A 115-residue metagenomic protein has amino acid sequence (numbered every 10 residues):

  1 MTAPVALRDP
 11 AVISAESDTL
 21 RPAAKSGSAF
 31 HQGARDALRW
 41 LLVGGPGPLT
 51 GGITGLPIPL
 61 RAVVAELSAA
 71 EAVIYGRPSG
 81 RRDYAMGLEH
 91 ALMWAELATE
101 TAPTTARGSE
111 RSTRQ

Functional and structural regions predicted by a protein language model:
M1-A6, T113-Q115: Eukaryotic intrinsically disordered, low-complexity tracts enriched in Ser/Pro/Thr/Gly and charged residues that serve
A3, P10, S28, L60 (+3 more regions): Amphipathic alpha-helical coiled-coil segments with heptad-repeat character
A3-D18, L56-A70: Short amphipathic alpha-helical heptad-repeat segments
I13, S17-L20, H31, R35-L38 (+3 more regions): Generic L/I/V-rich hydrophobic alpha-helical segments across diverse proteins
R21-H31, G47-T50, V73-A85, T101: Charged, low-complexity interaction regions
A24-S68: Amphipathic alpha-helical interaction modules
E71-Q115: Amphipathic alpha-helical binding modules
